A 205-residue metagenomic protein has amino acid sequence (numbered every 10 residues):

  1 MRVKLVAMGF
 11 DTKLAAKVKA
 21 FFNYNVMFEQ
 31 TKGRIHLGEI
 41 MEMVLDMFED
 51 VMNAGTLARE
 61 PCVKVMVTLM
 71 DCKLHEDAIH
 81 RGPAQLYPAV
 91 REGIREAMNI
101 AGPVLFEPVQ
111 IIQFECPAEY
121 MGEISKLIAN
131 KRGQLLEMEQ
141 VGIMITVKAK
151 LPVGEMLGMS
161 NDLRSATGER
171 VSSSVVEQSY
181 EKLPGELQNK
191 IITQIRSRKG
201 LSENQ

Functional and structural regions predicted by a protein language model:
M1-Q205: Accessory interaction regions appended to the cores of large information-processing enzymes
